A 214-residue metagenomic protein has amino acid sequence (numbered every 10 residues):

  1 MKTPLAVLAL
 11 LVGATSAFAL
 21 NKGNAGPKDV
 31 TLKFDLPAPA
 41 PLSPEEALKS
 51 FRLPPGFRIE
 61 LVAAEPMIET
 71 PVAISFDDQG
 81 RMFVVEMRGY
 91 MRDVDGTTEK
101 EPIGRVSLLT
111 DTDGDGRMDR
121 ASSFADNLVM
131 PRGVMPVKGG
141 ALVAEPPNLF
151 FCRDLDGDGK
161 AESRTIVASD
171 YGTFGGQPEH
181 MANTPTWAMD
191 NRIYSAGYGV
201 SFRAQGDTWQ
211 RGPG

Functional and structural regions predicted by a protein language model:
M1-P4: Positively charged n-region of N-terminal signal peptides that target proteins for export
A6-S16: Bacterial N-terminal signal peptides
L20-G214: Beta-propeller domains with acidic blade repeats across secreted/periplasmic ectodomains and cytosolic WD/CNH propellers
